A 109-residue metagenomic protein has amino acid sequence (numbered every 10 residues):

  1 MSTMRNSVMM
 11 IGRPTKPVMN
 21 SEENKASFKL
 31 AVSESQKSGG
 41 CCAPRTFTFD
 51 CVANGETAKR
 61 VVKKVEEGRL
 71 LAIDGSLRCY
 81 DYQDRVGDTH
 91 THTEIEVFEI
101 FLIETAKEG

Functional and structural regions predicted by a protein language model:
M1-G109: Single-stranded nucleic acid-binding surfaces, predominantly the OB-fold ssDNA-binding core
